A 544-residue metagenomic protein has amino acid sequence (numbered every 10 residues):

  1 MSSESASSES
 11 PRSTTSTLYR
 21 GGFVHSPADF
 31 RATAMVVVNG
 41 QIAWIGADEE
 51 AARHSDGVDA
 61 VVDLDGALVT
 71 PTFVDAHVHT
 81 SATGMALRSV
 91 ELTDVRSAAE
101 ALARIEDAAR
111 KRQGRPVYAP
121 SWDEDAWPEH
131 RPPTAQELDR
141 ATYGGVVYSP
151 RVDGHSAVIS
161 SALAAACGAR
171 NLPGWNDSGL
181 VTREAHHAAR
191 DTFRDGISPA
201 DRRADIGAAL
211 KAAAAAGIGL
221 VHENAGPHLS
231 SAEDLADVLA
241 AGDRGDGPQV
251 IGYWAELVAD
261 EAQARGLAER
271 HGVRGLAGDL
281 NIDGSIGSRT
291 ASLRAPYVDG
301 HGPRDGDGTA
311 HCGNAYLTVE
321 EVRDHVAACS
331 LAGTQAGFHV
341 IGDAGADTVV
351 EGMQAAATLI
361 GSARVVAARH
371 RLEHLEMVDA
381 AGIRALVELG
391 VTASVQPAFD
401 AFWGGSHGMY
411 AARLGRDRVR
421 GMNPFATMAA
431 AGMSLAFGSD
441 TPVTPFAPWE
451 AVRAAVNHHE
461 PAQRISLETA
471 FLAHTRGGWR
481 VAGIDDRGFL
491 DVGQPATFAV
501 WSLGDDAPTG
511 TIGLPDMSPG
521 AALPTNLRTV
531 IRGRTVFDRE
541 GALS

Functional and structural regions predicted by a protein language model:
M1-T14, S362-A363, T509: Intrinsically disordered, low-complexity terminal tails and inter-domain linkers enriched for S/T/G/P/D/E
R12-R20, H25-Q263, G287-G345, R364 (+7 more regions): Divalent metal-binding segments
V36, L280, T529: Short aromatic-centered micro-motifs
H79, G272-T290, V391-A401: Non-cysteine beta-strand/loop elements that form the S-adenosyl-L-methionine
I159-A162, G266-G275: Carboxylate/His-rich catalytic cores and anion/metal-binding grooves
P173-G174, A385, L389: Hydrophobic membrane-embedded alpha-helices and membrane-water interface caps/short interhelical or interfacial loops
A204, A327-G337, A344-H370, L375 (+4 more regions): His/Asp/Glu-enriched, well-ordered alpha-helical/loop segment that forms or immediately abuts the divalent-metal
G242-R244, G266-H271, I360, L386-E388: Acidic (Asp/Glu)-rich catalytic clusters
